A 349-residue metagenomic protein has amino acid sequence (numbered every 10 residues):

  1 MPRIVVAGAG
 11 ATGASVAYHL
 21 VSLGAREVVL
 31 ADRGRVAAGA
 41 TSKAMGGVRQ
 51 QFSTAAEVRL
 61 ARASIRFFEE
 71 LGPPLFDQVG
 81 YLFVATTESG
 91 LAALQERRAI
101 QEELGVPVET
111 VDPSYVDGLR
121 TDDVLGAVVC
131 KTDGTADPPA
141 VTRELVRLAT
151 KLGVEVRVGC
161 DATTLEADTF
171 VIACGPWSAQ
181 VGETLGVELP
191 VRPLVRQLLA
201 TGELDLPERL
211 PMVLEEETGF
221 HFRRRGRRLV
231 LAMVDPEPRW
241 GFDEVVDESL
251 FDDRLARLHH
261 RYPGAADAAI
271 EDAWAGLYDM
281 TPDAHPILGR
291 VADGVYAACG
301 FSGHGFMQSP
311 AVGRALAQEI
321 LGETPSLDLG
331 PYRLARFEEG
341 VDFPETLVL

Functional and structural regions predicted by a protein language model:
M1-T12, V29: Beta1/beta-strand and adjacent pyrophosphate-binding region of the FAD-binding site in flavoprotein oxidoreductases
V5-A7, L165-W177, G313: Short hydrophobic core segments
T12, V36, W177: Conserved Rossmann-like nucleotide-cofactor binding loop
H19-S22, G46-V48, P73-G80, P176-D293: Active-site substrate-recognition segment that forms the wall of the catalytic cavity or substrate channel
V21-T41: Glycine-rich FAD pyrophosphate-binding loop
M45-V116, G219-F220, R239-W240, S249 (+1 more regions): Dinucleotide-binding Rossmann-like beta1-alpha1 core, especially the glycine-rich loop that anchors the ADP
V128-A162: Helical element adjacent to the flavin cofactor pocket in flavoenzyme catalytic cores
P138, H260-L349: C-terminal catalytic lobe of FAD-dependent flavoproteins
